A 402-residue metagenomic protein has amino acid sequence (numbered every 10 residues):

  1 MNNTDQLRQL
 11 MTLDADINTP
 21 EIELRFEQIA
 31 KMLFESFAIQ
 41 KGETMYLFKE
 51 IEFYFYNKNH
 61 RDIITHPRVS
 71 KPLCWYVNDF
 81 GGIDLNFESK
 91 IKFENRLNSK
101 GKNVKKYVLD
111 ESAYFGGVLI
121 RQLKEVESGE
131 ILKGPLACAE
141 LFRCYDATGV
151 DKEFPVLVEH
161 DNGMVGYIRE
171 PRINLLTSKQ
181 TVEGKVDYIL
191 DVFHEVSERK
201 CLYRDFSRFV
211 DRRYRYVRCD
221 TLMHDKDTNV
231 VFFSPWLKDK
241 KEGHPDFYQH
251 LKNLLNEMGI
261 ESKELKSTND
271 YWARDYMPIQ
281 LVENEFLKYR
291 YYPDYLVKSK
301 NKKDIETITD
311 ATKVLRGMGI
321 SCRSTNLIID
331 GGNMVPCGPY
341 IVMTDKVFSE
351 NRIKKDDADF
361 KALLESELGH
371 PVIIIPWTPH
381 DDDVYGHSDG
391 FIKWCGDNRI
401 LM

Functional and structural regions predicted by a protein language model:
N2-D220: Conserved, well-structured core segments that form or line functional sites
D220-M402: The feature marks the mature, well-folded catalytic cores of soluble enzymes
